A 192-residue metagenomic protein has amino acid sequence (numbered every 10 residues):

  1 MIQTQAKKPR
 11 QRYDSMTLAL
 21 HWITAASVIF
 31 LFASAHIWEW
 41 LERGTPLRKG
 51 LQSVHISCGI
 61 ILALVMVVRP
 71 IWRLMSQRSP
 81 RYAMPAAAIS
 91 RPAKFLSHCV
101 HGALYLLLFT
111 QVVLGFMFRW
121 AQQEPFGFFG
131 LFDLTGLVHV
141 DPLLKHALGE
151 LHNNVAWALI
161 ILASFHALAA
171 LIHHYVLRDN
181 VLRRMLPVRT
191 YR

Functional and structural regions predicted by a protein language model:
M1-R192: Membrane-embedded alpha-helical bundles that constitute the cytochrome b-like, heme-associated redox core of multi-pass
